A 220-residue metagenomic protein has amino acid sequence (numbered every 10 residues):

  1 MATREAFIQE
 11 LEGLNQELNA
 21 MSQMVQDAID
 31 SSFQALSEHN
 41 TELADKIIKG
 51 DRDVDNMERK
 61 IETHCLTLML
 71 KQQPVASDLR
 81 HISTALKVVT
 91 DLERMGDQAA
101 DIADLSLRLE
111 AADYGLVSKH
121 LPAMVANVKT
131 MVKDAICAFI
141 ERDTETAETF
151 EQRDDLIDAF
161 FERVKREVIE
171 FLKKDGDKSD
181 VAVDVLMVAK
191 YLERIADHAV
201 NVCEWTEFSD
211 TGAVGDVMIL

Functional and structural regions predicted by a protein language model:
M1-L220: Cytosolic, long alpha-helical scaffolding segments
